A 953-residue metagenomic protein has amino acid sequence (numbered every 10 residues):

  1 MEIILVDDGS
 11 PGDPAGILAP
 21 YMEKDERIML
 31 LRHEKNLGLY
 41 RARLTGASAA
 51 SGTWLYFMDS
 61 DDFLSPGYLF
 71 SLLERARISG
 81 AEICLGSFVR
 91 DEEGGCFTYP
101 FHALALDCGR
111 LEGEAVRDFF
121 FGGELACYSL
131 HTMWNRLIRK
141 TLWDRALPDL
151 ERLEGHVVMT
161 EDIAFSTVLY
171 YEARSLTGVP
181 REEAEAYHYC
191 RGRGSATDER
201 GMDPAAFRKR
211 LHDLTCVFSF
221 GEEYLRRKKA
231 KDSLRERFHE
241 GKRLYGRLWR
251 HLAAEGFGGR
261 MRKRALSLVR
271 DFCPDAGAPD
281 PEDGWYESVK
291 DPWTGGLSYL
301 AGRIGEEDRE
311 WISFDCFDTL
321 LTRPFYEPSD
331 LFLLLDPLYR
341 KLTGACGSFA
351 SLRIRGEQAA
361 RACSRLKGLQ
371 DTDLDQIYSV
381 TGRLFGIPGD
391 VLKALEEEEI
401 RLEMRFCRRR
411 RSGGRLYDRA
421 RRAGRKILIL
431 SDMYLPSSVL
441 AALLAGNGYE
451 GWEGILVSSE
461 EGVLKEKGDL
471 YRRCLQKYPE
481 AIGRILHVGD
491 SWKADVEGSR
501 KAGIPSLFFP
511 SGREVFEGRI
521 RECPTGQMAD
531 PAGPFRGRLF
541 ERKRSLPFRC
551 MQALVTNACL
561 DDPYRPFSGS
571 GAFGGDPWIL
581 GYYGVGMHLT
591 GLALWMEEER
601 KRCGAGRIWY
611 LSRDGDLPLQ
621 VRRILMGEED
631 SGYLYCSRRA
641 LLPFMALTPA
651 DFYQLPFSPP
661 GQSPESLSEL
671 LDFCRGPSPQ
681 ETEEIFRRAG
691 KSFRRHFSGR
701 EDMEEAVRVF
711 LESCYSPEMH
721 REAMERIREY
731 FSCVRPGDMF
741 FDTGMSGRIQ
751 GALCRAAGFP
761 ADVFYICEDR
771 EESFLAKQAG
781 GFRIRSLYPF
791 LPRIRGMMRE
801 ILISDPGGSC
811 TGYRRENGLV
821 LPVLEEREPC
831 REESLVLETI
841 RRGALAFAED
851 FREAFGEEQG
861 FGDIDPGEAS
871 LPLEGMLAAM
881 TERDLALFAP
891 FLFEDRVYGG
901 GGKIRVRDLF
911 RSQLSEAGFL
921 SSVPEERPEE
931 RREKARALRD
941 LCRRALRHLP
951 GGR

Functional and structural regions predicted by a protein language model:
D7-G16, K35: A conserved acidic beta->alpha catalytic loop
G12-P20, R27, F63, G67: Acidic helix N-cap motif at the loop->helix transition within catalytic regions of sugar-transfer enzymes
H33-A50, S60: Glycine-rich, basic loop-to-helix element that forms the pyrophosphate-binding segment of sugar-nucleotide handling
L55: Short aromatic/hydrophobic "clamp" motif used to bind/position activated sugar donors
S60-R181, Y187-A206, K229: Donor-binding/catalytic cores of nucleotide-activated saccharide and glycerol-phosphate transferases/polymerases
T132, P180-V289: C-terminal subregions of glycosyltransferases and related glycan-biosynthesis enzymes
L335-P337, K341-T343, G347-E398: A metal-dependent, Asp-based hydrolase signature
L392-R408, S412-N447, G454-E461: Substrate-recognition element of Asp-dependent hydrolases with the DxDx(T/V) motif
